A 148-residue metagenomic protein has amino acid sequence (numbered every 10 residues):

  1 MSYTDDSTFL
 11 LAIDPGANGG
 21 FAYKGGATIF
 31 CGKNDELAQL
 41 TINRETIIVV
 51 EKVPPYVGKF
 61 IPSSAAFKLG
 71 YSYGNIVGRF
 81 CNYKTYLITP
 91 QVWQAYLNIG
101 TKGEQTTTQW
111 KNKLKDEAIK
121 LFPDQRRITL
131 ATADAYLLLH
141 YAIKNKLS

Functional and structural regions predicted by a protein language model:
M1-S148: Phosphate- and other anionic-substrate recognition elements at nucleic-acid/protein interfaces
